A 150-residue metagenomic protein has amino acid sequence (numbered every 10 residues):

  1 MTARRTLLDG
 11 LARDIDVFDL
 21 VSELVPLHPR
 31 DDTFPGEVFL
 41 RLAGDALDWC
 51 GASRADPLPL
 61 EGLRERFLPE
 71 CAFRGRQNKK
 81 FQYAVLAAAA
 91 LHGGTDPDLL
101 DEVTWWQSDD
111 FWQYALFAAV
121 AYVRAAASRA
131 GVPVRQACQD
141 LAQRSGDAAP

Functional and structural regions predicted by a protein language model:
M1-P150: Solvent-exposed interaction surfaces and binding hotspots enriched for charged
